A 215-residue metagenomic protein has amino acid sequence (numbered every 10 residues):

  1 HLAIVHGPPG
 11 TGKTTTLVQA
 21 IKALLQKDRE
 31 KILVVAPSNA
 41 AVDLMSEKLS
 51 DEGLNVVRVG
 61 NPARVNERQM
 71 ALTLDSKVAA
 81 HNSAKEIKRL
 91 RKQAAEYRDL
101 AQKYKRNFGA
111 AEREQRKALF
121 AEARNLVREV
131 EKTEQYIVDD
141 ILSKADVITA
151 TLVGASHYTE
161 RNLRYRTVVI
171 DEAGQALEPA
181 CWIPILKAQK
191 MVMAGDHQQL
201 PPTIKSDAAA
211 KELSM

Functional and structural regions predicted by a protein language model:
H1-I4, E134: Conserved pre-motif I regulatory segment
V5, V34: Hydrophobic anchor at the beta1->P-loop junction of P-loop NTPases
G7, N61, E172: The Walker A (P-loop) glycine that initiates the GxxxxGKT/S ATP-binding motif of P-loop NTPases
P8, P37: P-loop (Walker A) phosphate-binding loop of NTP-binding proteins
G12: Conserved glycine(s) of the Walker
T16, A20, A41: Hydrophobic positions on the alpha1 helix immediately C-terminal to the Walker A/P-loop
K22, D28-K31, D43-N162, P202-S214: Conserved P-loop NTPase motor core of helicases/translocases
K27-E30, S38, V153-M215: Conserved helicase motor core of SF1/SF2 NTP-dependent helicases
